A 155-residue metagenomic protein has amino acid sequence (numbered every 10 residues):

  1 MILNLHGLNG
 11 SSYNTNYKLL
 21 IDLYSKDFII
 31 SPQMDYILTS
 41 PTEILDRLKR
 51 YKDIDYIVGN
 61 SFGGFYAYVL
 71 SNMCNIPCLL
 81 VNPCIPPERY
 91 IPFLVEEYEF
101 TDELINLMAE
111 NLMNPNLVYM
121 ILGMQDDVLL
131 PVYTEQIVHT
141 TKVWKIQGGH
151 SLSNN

Functional and structural regions predicted by a protein language model:
M1-K52: Active-site catalytic motif of lipid deacylating hydrolases and related acyltransferases
G7-L8, P32-I37, I76-R89, G148: Active-site nucleophile loop of the alpha/beta-hydrolase fold
Y13, G123, D127-Y133, S153-N154: Conserved alpha/beta-hydrolase "acid-adjacent" motif
S40-I44, L80-A109, N155: Flexible "cap/lid" loop of the alpha/beta hydrolase fold
Y56-V58, C78: Conserved alpha/beta-hydrolase fold motif
V58-A67: Gly/Ala-rich beta-loop-alpha elbow adjacent to hydrolase catalytic centers
N114-P115, Y119-D126: Short beta-strand/loop motif that positions the catalytic acidic residue of the alpha/beta-hydrolase fold
I146-N154: Histidine-bearing beta->alpha loop at or near hydrolase active sites
